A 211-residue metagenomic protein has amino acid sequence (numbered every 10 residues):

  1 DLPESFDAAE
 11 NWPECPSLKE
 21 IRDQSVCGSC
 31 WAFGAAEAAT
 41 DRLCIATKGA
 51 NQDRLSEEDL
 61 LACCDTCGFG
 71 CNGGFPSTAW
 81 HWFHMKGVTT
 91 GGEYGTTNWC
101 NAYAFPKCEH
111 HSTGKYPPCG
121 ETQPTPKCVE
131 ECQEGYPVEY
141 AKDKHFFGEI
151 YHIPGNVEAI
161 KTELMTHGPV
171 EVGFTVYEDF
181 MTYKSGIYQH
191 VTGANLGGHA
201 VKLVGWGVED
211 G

Functional and structural regions predicted by a protein language model:
D1-G211: Catalytic-core signature of thiol
